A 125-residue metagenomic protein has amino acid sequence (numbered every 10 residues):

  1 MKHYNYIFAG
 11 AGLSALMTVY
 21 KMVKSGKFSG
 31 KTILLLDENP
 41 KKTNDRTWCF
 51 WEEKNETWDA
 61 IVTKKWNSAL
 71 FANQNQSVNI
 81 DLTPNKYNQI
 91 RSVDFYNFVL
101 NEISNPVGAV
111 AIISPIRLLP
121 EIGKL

Functional and structural regions predicted by a protein language model:
K2-L34: N-terminal Rossmann-like FAD-binding beta1-loop-alpha1 element of flavoenzymes
Y4-Y6, W48-F50, Y87, Y96: Aromatic side chains
G12, C49, K65, N79 (+1 more regions): Residue-level preference for alpha-helix termini and adjacent loops
K21-Q76, V93-D94: N-terminal FAD cofactor-binding segment of flavoenzymes
Q74-L125: Conserved N-terminal helical subregion
